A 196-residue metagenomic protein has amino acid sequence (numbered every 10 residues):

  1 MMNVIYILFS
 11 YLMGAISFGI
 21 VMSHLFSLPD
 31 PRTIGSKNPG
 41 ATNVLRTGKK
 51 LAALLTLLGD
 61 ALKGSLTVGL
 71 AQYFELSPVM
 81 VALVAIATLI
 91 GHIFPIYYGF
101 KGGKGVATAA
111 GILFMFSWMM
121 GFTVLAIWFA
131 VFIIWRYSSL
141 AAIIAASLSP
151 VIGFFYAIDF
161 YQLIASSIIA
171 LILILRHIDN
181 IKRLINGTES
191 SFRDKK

Functional and structural regions predicted by a protein language model:
M1-L8, S65-L83, F114-M120, G153-A165: Helix-coil boundary and interhelical linker segments in multi-pass alpha-helical membrane proteins
M2-F26: N-terminal signal-anchor transmembrane alpha helix
V4-F9, A53-L54, V81-I86, F122-A126 (+2 more regions): Hydrophobic alpha-helical transmembrane segments
I5-I7, A52-L58, L62-I96, W128: Nucleotide and nucleotide-moiety/phosphate-recognizing core
S10-A15, T88-H92, W128, F132 (+2 more regions): Alpha-helical transmembrane segments of multi-pass membrane proteins
I20-A52, N180-K196: Cytosolic, membrane-interface loops and tails of multi-pass inner-membrane proteins
P29-N38, Y98-A110, Y137-A145: Short, non-helical or kinked segments that cap or interrupt transmembrane helices
L45-G48, A71-F74, G91, V106-W135 (+1 more regions): Interfacial segments of multi-pass membrane proteins
